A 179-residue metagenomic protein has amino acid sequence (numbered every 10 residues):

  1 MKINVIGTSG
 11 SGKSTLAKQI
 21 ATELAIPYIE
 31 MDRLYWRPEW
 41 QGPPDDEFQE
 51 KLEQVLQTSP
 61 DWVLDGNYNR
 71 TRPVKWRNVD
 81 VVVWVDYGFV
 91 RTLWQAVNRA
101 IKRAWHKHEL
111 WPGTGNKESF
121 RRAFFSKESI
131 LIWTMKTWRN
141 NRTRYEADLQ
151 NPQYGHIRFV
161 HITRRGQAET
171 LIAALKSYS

Functional and structural regions predicted by a protein language model:
V5: Hydrophobic anchor at the beta1->P-loop junction of P-loop NTPases
S9: The conserved Walker
K13: Conserved lysine of the Walker
L16: Hydrophobic positions on the alpha1 helix immediately C-terminal to the Walker A/P-loop
Q19: Active-site signature of alpha/beta-hydrolase-fold catalytic machinery across serine- and Asp/Cys-nucleophile hydrolases
E23, S129-S179: NTP-dependent small-molecule kinase module
P27-V82, Y87: Conserved nucleotide-sensing/catalytic segment adjacent to the nucleotide-binding pocket in NTP-handling enzymes
Y87-N141: A glycine- and Lys/Arg-enriched "phosphate-lid" helix/loop adjacent to the NTP-binding pocket of small-molecule kinases
